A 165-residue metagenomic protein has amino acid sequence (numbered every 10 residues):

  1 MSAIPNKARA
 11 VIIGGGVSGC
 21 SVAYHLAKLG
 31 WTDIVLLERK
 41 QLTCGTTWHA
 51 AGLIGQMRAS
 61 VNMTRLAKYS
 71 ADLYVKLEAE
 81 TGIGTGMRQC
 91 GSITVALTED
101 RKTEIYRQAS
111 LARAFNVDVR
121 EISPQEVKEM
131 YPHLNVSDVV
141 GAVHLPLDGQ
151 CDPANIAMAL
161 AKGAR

Functional and structural regions predicted by a protein language model:
S2-P5, K28, M87: Short, flexible hinge/linker loops that cap or flank conserved catalytic cores
A3-S18, V35: Beta1/beta-strand and adjacent pyrophosphate-binding region of the FAD-binding site in flavoprotein oxidoreductases
G19-C20, Y24, R39: Long, amphipathic coiled-coil "stalk"/hairpin helices in large membrane-associated assemblies
A23, A27, G163-R165: Gly/Ala-rich phosphate-binding loop of Rossmann-like dinucleotide-binding domains, activating on the conserved
A27-W48: Glycine-rich FAD pyrophosphate-binding loop
G52-M130: Dinucleotide-binding Rossmann-like beta1-alpha1 core, especially the glycine-rich loop that anchors the ADP
V143-R165: Helical element adjacent to the flavin cofactor pocket in flavoenzyme catalytic cores
